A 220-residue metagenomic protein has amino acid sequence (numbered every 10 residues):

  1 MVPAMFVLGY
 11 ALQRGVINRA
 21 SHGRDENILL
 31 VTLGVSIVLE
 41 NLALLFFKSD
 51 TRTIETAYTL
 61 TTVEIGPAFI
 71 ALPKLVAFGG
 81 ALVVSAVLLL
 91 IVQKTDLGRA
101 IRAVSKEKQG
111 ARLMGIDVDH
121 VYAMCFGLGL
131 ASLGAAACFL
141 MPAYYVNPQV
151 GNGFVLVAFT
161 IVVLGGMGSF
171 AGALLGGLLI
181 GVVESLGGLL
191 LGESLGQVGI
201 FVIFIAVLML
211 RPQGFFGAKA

Functional and structural regions predicted by a protein language model:
M1-A11, G15, L190: Membrane-embedded helix boundary and interhelical linker motif in transport proteins
V2-P3, A123-L133, A137-C138, A143-F204: Transmembrane alpha-helical segments in multi-pass inner-membrane proteins
M5-Y10, S36-E40, S85, I161-G165 (+2 more regions): Alpha-helical transmembrane segments of multi-pass membrane proteins
A11-N27, V162-F170: Single transmembrane alpha-helix segments in multi-pass membrane proteins
V16-I17, V38, G110-A111, V163 (+2 more regions): Hydrophobic/aromatic residues within transmembrane alpha-helices of multi-pass small-molecule transporters
N18-H22, T56, V63, A100-L113: Short amphipathic alpha-helical coupling elements at transmembrane boundaries
R19-A20, R24-K94, V121, L186 (+4 more regions): Transmembrane helix-bundle core of multi-pass membrane transporters and related energy-transducing complexes
F69-V146, F170-G176: Helix-loop-helix "hairpin" substructures at the membrane interface of multi-pass membrane proteins
